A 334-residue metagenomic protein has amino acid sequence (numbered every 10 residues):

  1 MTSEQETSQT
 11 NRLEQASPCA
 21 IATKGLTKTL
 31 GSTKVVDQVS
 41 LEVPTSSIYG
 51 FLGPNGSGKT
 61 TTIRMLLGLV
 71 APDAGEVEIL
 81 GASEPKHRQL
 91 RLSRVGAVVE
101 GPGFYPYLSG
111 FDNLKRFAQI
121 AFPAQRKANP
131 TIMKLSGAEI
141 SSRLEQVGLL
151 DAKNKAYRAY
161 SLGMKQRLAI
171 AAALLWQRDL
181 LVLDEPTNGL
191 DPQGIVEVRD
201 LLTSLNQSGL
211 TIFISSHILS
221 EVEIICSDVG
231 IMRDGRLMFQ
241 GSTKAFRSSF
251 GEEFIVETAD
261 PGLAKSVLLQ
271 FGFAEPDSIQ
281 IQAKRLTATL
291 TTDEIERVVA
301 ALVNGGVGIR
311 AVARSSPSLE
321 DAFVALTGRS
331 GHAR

Functional and structural regions predicted by a protein language model:
M1-T27, R329-R334: ABC-family P-loop ATPase nucleotide-binding domain
P18-T23, K28-I214, L219-R233, F239: ABC transporter nucleotide-binding domains
T45, F122, D151, D260 (+2 more regions): Non-catalytic surface loops within mature trypsin-like serine protease
G230, A325-G328: Short low-complexity, flexible loop/linker segments enriched in glycine and/or proline with clustered acidic
L237-S242, Q270-A274: Short amphipathic beta-strand starts and helix->beta connectors
K244-S248: Short acidic-hydrophobic catalytic motif
E252-L326, R334: Short, charged/small-residue-rich alpha-helical element at the C-terminal edge of ABC transporter nucleotide-binding
